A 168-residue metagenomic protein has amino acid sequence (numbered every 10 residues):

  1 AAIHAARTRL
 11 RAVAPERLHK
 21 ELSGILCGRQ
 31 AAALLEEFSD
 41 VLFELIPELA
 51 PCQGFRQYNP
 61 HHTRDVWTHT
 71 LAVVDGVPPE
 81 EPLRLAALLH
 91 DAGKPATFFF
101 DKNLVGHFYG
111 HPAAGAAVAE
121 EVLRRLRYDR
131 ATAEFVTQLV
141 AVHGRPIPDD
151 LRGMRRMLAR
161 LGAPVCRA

Functional and structural regions predicted by a protein language model:
A2-I3, V136: A structural signal for short hydrophobic/aromatic patches embedded in well-ordered alpha helices
I3, L10-Y109: Acidic/His-rich, divalent-metal-binding segments that scaffold phosphate/diphosphate chemistry
P51-C52, H69-A72, G76-A168: C-terminal subdomains that position terminal phosphate/3'-OH groups for nucleotidyl transfer/ligation, primarily on
